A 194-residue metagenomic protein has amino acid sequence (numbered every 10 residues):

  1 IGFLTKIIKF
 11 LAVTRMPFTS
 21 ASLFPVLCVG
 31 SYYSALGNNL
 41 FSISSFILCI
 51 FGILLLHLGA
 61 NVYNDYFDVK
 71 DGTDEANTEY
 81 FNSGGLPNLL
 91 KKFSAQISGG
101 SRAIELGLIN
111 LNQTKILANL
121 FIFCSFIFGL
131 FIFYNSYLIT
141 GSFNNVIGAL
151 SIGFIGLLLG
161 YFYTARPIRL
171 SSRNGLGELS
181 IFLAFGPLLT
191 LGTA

Functional and structural regions predicted by a protein language model:
I1-L11: Short, Lys/Arg-rich, polar N-terminal cytosolic tail immediately upstream of the first transmembrane signal-anchor
V13-Y33, I122-F123: The first (N-terminal) embedded transmembrane alpha-helix
V26-L27, N38-Y63, V146-Y161: Membrane-embedded alpha-helical segments that form the functional core of polytopic membrane enzymes, especially those
S34-N39, Y66-K70, D74, L138 (+1 more regions): Membrane-interface elements of multi-pass transporters and channels
L56, A60-F121: Aspartate-rich (DDxxD/NDxxD/DxxxD) Mg2+/diphosphate-binding motifs and their adjoining helix-loop segments
S94, G99-A194: Intramembrane alpha-helical segments
